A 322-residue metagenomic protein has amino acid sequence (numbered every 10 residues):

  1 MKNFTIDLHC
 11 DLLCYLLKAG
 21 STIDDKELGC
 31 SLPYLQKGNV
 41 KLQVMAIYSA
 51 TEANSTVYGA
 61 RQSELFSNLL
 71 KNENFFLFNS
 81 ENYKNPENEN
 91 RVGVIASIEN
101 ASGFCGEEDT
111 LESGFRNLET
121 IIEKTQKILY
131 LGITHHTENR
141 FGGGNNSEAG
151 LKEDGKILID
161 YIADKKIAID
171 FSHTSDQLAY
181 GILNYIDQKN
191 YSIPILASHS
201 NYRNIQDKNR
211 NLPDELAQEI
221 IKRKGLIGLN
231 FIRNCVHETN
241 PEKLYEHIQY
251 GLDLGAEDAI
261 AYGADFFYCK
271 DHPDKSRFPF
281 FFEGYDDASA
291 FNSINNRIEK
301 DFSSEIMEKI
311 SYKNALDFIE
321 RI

Functional and structural regions predicted by a protein language model:
M1-V44: An N-terminally biased module of ancient metal coordination in phosphate/nucleic-acid-related enzymes
N3-D7, L42, G93-S97, I128-G132 (+4 more regions): Structural preference for beta-strand elements that scaffold enzyme active sites
H9-L13, Y48-A50, S97-A101, T134-E138 (+5 more regions): Active-site beta-loop-alpha junctions enriched in small/polar residues
L12-L28, S49-V57, F104-E112, E138-L151 (+3 more regions): Acidic/histidine-rich helix-loop elements that form or flank divalent-metal/phosphate-binding sites at the catalytic
G29, Y34-G114, H136-G155, D160 (+2 more regions): A metal-dependent hydrolase metal-coordination microenvironment
S113-T125, N145-A168, T174-L196, N209-G225 (+2 more regions): Histidine/acidic residue-rich metal-binding segments in metalloenzymes
F231, G255-R277: Short acidic/histidine-rich active-site segments
E283-I322: Mid-to-C-terminal alpha-helical segments outside catalytic/metal-binding sites
